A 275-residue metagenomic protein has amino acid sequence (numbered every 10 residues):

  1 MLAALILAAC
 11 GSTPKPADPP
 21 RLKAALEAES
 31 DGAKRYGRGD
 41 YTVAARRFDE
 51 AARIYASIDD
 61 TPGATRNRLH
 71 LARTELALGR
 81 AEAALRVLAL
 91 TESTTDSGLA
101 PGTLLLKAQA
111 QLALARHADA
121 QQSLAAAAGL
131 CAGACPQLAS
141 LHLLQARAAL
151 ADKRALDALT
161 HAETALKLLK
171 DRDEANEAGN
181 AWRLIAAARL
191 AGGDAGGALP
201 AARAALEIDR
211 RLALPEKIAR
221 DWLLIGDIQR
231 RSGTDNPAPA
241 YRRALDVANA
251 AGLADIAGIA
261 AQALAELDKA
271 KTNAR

Functional and structural regions predicted by a protein language model:
L7-I58, P62, R66: N-terminal leader/linker segments that initiate helical-solenoid repeat arrays
P16-P19, A56-D60, S93-G98, C131-A134 (+3 more regions): Short coil/turn linkers that connect adjacent helices within long alpha-helical scaffolds, especially alpha-solenoid
P19, L26-E27, R66, G102 (+4 more regions): Residue register of alpha-helical TPR repeats
